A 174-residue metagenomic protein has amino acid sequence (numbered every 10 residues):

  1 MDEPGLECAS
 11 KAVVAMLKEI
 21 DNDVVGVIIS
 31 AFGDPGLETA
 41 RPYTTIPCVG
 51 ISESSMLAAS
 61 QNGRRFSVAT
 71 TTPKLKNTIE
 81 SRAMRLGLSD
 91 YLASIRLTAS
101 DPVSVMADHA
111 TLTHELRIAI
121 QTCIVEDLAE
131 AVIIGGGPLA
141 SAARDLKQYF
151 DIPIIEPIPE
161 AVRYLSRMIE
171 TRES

Functional and structural regions predicted by a protein language model:
M1-K11, V103-D108: N-terminal beta-loop-helix "entrance" segment that forms/cooperates in small-molecule cofactor or anionic ligand
E7-D23, E115-L128: Short, well-structured alpha-helical segments in soluble
D21-A31, L128-G136: Periplasmic-binding protein-like
R41-N62, K147-L165: Short, acidic/small-residue loops that bind anionic groups at enzyme active sites
G50-S89: Conserved beta-alpha
L75, E80-G135: Active-site rim beta-loop-alpha module in soluble metabolic enzymes
T122-I154: Extended, histidine- and acidic-residue-enriched regions that form the cofactor-binding/catalytic faces
I124, L165-E173: Short, hydrophobic alpha-helical segments
